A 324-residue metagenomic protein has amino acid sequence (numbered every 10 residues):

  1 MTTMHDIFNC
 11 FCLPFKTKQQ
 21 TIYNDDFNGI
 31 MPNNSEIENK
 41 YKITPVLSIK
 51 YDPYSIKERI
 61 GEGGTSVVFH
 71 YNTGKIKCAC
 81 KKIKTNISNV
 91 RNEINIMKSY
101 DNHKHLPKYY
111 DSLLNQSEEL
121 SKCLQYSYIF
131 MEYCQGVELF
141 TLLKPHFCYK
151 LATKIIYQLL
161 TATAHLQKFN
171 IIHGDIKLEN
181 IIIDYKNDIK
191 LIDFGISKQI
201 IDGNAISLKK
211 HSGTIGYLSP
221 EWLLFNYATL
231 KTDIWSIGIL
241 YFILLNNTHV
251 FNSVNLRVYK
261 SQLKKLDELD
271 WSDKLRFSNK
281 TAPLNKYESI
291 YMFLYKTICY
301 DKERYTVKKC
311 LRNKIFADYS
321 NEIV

Functional and structural regions predicted by a protein language model:
K57-G63, V68: Protein kinase glycine-rich loop
K108-Q125: Short beta-strand micro-motifs within the conserved protein kinase catalytic domain, predominantly in the N-lobe
S121-E138: Conserved short submotifs of the Hanks-type protein kinase catalytic core that shape the nucleotide-binding pocket
I155-I156: Activation segment signature within eukaryotic-like protein kinase domains
Q167-I183: Catalytic-loop of the protein kinase fold
S207-W222: Conserved activation segment of eukaryotic-like protein kinases, specifically the C-terminal portion of the activation
D233: Conserved catalytic-loop aspartate of Hanks-type protein kinases
